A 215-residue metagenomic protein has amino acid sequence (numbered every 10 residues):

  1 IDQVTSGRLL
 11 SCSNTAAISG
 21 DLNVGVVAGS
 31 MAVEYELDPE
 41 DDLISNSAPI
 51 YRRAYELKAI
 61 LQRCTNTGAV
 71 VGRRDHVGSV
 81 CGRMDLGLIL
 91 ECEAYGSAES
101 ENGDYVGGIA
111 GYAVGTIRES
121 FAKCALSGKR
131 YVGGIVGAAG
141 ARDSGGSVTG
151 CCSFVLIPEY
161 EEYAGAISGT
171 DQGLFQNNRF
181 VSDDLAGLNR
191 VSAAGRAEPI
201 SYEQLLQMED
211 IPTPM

Functional and structural regions predicted by a protein language model:
I1-M215: Predominantly extracellular beta-rich ligand-binding scaffolds that present long acidic/polar faces for carbohydrate
